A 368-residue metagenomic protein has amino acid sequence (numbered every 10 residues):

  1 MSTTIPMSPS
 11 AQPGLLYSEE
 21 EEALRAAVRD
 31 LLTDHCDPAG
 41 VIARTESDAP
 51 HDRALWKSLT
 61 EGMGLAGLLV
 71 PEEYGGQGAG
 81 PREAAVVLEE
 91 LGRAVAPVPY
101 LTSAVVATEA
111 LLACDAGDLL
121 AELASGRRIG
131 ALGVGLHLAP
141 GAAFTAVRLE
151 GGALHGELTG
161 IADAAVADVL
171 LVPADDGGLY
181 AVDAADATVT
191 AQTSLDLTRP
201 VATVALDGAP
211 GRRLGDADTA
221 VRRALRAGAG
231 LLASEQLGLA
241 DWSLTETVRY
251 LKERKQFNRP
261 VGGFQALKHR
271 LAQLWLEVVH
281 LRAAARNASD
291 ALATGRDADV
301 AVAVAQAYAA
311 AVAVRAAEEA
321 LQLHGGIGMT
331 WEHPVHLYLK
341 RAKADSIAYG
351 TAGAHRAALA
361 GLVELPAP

Functional and structural regions predicted by a protein language model:
M1-G92, R226-P368: Alpha-helical interface subdomain recognition
I42-E46, L101, G133-G135: A short, aromatic/hydrophobic, helix- or strand-capping loop or linear motif that either lines the entrance/gate
D52-R53, L112, P140-T145: Short, solvent-exposed polar/charged micro-motifs at secondary-structure junctions
L55, E83-A84, S103-A107, L119 (+2 more regions): Generic hydrophobic, aliphatic-rich segments that mediate packing or membrane embedding
L59, E90, A113, E122-L123: Conserved catalytic core of Hanks-type protein kinase domains
V98-D115: N-terminal glycine-rich flavin-associated loop
P99, G117-T245: FAD-binding core of flavoproteins
